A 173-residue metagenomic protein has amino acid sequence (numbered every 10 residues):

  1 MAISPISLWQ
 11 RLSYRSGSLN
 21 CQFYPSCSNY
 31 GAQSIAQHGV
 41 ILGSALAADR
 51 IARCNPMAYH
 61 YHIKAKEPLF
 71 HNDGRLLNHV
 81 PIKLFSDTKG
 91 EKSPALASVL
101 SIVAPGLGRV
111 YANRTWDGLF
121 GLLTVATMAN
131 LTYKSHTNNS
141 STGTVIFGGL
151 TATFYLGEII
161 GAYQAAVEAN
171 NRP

Functional and structural regions predicted by a protein language model:
M1-P173: Hydrophobic alpha-helical membrane segments
